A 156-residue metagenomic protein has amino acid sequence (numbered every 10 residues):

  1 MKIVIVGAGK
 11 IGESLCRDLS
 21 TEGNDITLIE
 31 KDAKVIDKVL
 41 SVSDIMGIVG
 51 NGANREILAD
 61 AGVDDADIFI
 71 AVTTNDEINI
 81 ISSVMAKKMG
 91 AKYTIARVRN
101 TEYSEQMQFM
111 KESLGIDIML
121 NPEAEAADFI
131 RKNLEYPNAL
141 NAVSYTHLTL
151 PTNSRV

Functional and structural regions predicted by a protein language model:
K2-I5: Beta1/beta-strand and adjacent pyrophosphate-binding region of the FAD-binding site in flavoprotein oxidoreductases
A8-G9: Glycine-rich Rossmann-fold phosphate-binding loop(s) that bind the pyrophosphate of adenine dinucleotide cofactors
G12: N-terminal Rossmann-fold NAD(P) dinucleotide-binding loop
L19: Aromatic pocket-lining residues of Rossmann-like dinucleotide-binding sites
I26: Short beta-strand element of Class I
E30-K31: Conserved acidic E/D residue at the C-terminus of a beta-strand in Rossmann-like folds
I36-N138: Phosphate-bearing ligand-interacting subdomains that bind or position ATP/ADP/UDP/GDP/NAD(P) or nucleotide-linked
T146-T152: Conserved small/polar residues in nucleotide/adenosyl-binding loops
